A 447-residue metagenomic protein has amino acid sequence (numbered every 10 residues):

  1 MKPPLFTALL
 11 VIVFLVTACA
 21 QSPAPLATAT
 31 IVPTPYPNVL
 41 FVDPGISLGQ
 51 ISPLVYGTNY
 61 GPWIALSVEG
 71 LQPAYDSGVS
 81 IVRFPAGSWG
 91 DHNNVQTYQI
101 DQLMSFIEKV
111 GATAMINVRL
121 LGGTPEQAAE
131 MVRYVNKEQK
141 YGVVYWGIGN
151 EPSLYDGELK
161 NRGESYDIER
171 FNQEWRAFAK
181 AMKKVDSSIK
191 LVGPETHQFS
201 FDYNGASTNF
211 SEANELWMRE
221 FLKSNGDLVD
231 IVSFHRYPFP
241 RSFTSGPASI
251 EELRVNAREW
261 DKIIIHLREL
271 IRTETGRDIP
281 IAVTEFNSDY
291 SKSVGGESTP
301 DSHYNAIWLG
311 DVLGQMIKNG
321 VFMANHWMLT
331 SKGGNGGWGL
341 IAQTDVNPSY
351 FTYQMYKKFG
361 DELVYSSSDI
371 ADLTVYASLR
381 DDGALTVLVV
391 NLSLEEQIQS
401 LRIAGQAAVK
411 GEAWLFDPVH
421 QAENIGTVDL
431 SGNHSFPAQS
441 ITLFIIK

Functional and structural regions predicted by a protein language model:
F14-V39, D43, G226, V387: Ser/Thr-rich, Proline-interspersed low-complexity disordered segments
P35-D230, R236: N-terminal catalytic cores of secreted or lumenal carbohydrate-active enzymes
T58, M131, W146, F178 (+7 more regions): Conserved, mostly hydrophobic/aromatic
I168-Y304, N319: Noncatalytic carbohydrate-binding groove/subsite architecture in carbohydrate-active enzymes
V283-Y376, D381: Aromatic/acidic polysaccharide-binding cleft in carbohydrate-active enzymes
A371-A407: Carbohydrate-binding surface patches
A404-Q421: Solvent-exposed beta-hairpin/edge-strand motifs
V428-K447: C-terminal beta-strand-rich structural cap/linker in extracellular carbohydrate-active enzymes
